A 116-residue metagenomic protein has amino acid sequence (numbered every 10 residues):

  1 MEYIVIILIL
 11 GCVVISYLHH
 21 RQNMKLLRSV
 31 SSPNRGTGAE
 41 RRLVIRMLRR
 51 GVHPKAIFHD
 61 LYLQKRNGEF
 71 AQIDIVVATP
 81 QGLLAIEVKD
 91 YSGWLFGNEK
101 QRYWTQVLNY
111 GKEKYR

Functional and structural regions predicted by a protein language model:
M1-I73, V77-R116: Intrinsically disordered, low-complexity Ser/Thr/Pro/Gly-rich regulatory segments
